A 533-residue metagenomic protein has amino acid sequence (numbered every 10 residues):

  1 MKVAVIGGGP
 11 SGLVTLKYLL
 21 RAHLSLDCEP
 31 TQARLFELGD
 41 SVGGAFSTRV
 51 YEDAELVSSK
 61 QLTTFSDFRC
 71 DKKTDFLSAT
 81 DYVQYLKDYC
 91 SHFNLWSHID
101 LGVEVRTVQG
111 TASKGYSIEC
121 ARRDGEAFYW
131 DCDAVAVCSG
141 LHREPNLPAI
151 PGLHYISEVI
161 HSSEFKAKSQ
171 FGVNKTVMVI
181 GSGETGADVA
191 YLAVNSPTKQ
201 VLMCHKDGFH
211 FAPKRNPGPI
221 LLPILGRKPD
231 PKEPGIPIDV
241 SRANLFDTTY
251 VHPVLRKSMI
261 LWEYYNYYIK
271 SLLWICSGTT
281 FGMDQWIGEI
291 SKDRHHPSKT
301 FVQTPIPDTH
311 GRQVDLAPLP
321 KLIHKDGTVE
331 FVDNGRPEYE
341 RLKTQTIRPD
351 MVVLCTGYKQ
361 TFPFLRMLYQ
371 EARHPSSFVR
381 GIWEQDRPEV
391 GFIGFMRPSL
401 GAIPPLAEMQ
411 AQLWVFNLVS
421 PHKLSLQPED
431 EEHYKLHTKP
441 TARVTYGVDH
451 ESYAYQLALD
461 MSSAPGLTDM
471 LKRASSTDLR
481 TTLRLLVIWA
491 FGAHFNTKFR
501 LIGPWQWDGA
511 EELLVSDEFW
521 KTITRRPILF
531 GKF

Functional and structural regions predicted by a protein language model:
M1-D53, R69-K439, Y446, H450-F533: Flavin (primarily FAD) cofactor-binding/catalytic cores of flavoenzymes
G39-D40, K60-L62: Short, small-residue-rich loop/turn micro-motifs
V57: Extracytoplasmic catalytic/substrate-binding loops of multi-pass membrane glycan-assembly enzymes
L62-F68: Short, basic/glycine-rich phosphate-binding loops at helix/coil junctions that contact nucleotide phosphates
